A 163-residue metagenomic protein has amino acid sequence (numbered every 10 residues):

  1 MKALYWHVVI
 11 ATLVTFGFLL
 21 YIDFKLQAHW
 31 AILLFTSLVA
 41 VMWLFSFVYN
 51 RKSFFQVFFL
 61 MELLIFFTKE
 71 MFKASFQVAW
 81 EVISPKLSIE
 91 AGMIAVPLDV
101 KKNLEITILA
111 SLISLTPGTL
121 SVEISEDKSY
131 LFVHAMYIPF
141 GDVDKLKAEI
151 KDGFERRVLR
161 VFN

Functional and structural regions predicted by a protein language model:
M1-A79: Membrane-targeting alpha-helical segments
M1-T15, K52, Q56, I83 (+2 more regions): Contiguous hydrophobic segments
I22, Y49, S84-P85, N163: Short helix-capping/hinge motifs at transmembrane helix termini and TM-loop junctions
I32, N50-R51, S84-P85, S129-Y130: Short, flexible segments with low predicted structural confidence
M61-N103: Flexible, solvent-exposed loop/hinge segments and secondary-structure transition points
E90-N163: Terminal membrane-proximal soluble interaction domains of membrane-associated proteins
